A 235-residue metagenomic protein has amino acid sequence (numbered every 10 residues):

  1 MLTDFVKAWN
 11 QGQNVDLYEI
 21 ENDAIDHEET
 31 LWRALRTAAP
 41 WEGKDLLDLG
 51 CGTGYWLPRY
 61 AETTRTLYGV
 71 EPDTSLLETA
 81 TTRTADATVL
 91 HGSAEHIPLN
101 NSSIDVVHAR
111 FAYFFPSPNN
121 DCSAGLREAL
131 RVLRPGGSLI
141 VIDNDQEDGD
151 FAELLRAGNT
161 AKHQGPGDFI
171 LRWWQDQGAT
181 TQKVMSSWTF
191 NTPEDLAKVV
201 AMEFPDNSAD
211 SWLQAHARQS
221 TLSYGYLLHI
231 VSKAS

Functional and structural regions predicted by a protein language model:
M1-E42, Y55: Conserved class I S-adenosyl-L-methionine
G43-K44, S102: Nucleotide donor/acceptor-binding cores
L47, G52-H96: Class I SAM-dependent methyltransferase SAM/SAH-binding core
H108: A conserved beta-strand element that flanks and buttresses the S-adenosyl-L-methionine
F111-F115: Short catalytic micro-motifs in class I SAM-dependent methyltransferases
P116-E128: A short, conserved alpha-helix within the catalytic core of class I
S138-F169: Conserved class I S-adenosyl-L-methionine
T180-S235: Conserved Class I S-adenosyl-L-methionine
